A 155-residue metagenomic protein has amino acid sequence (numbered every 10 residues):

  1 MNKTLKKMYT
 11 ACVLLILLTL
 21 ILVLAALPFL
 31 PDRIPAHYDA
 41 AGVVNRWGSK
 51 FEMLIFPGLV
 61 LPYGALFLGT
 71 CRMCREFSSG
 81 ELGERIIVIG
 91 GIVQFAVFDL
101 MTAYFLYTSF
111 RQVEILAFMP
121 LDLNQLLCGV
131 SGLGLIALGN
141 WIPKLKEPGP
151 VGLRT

Functional and structural regions predicted by a protein language model:
M1-L15: Alpha-helical transmembrane segments and their helix-start/interface "positive-inside/aromatic belt" motifs in integral
K3-K6, H37-A40, V44-W47, S78-I89 (+1 more regions): Juxtamembrane loop-transmembrane helix junctions in multi-pass integral membrane proteins, especially the extracellular
C12-V13, R46-P62, P120-L138: Alpha-helical transmembrane segments
L15-L18, L22, Q94-Y104, S131-G134 (+1 more regions): Membrane-embedded alpha-helical transmembrane segments of multi-pass integral membrane proteins
L17-D32, F67-L68: Alpha-helical transmembrane segments of multi-pass membrane proteins
A25-L54, G149-T155: Active-site and channel-lining beta-strand-loop segments that bind or position nucleotide-derived/phosphorylated
G69-L116: Ordered, amphipathic secondary-structure segments that act as subunit-interaction surfaces in large macromolecular
I136-T155: Membrane-proximal soluble regions of multi-pass membrane proteins
